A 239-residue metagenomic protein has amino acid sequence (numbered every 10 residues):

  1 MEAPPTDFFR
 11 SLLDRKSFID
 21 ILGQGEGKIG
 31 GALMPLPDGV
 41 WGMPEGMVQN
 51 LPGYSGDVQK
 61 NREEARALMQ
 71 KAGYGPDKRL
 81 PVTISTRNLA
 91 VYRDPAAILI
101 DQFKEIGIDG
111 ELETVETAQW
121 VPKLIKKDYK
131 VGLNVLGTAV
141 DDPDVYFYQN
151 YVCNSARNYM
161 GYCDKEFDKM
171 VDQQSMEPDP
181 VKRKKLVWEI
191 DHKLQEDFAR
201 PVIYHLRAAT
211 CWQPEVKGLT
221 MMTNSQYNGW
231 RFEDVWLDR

Functional and structural regions predicted by a protein language model:
A3-D7, S11, I19-L22, G31 (+6 more regions): Extracytoplasmic/peripheral linker and loop segments enriched in polar/acidic and small residues with frequent Thr/Pro
F9, K16, Y92-I108: Cysteine-centered nucleophilic/redox motifs
R15, M34, T117, N134-A139: Beta->alpha turn/N-cap motifs
I29-K71, L89-D94: Structural transition elements
R79-N88, E111-E113: Short, well-ordered beta-strand elements
A97-I106, A118-Y129: Short helices/loops that flank or line small-molecule/ion binding pockets
K130-V135, V202: Paired acidic/hydrophobic, glycine-rich loop segments that form the ligand-binding mouth/hinge of periplasmic-binding
T210-R239: Long beta-strand-rich cores associated with HINT superfamily self-processing modules
